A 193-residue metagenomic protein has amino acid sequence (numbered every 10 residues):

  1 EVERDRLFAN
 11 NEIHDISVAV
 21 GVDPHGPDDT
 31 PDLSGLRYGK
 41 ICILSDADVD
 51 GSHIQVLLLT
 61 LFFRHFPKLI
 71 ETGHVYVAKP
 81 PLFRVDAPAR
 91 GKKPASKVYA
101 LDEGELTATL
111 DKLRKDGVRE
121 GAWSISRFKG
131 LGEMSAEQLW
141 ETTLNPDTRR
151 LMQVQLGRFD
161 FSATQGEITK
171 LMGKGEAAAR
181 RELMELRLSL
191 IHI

Functional and structural regions predicted by a protein language model:
E1-I191: Conserved phosphate-chemistry cores used by DNA topoisomerases
